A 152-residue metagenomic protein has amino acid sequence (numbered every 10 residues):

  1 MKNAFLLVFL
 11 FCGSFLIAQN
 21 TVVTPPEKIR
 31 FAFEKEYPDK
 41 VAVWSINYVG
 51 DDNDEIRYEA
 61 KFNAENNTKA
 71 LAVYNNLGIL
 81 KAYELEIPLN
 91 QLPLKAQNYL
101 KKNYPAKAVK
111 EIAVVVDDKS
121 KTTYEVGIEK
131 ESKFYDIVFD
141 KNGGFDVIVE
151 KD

Functional and structural regions predicted by a protein language model:
M1-T24, F33: Bacterial Sec-dependent N-terminal signal peptides
N20-D152: Interaction-mediating elements
